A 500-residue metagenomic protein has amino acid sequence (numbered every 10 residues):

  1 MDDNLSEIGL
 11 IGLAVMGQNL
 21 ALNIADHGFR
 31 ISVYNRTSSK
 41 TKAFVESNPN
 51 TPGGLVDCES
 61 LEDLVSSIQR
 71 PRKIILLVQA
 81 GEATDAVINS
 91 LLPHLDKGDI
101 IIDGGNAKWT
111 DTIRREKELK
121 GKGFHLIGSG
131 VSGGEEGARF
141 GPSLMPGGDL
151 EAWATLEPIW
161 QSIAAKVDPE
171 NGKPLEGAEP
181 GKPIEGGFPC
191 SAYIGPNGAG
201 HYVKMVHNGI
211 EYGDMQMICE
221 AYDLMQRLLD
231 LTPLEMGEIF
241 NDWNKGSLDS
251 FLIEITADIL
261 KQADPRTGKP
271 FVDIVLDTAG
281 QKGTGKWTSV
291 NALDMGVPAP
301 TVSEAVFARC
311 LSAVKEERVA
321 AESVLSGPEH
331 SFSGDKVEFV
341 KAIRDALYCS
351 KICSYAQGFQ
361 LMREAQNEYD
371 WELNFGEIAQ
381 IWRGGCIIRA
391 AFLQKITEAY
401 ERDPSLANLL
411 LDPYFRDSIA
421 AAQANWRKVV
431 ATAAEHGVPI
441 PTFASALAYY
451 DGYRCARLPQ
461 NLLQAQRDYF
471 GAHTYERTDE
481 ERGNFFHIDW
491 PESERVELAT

Functional and structural regions predicted by a protein language model:
M1-R72, H94-G98, G134-R139: NAD(P)+-binding Rossmann beta1-loop-alpha1 motif at the extreme N-terminus of oxidoreductases
D57-E59, D103, H125-S129, C190-I194 (+2 more regions): General beta-strand structural signal in soluble alpha/beta enzymes
T84-V87, I102, K108-G237, K245-P270 (+2 more regions): Rossmann-fold dinucleotide-binding core
C190, H201, Q226-L234, E238 (+2 more regions): Interdomain hinge/lid region at the active-site interface of Rossmann-like NAD(P)-dependent oxidoreductases
D242, Q366-Y400: Small-residue-rich helix-loop
A420, N425-T500: C-terminal amphipathic alpha-helical interaction region
